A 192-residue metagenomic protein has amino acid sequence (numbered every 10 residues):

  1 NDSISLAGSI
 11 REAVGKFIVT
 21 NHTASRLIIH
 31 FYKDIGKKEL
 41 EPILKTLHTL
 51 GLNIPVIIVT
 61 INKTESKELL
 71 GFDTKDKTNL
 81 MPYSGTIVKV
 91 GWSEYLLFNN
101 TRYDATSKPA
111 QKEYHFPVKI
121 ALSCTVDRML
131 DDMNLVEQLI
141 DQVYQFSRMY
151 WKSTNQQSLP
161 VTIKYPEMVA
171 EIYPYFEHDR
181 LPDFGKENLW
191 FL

Functional and structural regions predicted by a protein language model:
N1-L192: Long, contiguous domain-sized segments
